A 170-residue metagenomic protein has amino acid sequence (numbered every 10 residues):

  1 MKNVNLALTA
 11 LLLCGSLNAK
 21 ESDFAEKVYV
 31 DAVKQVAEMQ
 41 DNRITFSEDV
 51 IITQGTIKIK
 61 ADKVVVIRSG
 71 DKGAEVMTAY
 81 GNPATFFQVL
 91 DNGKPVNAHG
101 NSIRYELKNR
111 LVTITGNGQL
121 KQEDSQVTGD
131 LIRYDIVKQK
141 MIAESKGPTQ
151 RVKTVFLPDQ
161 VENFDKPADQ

Functional and structural regions predicted by a protein language model:
M1-Q170: Mature-chain termini and adjacent capping regions
